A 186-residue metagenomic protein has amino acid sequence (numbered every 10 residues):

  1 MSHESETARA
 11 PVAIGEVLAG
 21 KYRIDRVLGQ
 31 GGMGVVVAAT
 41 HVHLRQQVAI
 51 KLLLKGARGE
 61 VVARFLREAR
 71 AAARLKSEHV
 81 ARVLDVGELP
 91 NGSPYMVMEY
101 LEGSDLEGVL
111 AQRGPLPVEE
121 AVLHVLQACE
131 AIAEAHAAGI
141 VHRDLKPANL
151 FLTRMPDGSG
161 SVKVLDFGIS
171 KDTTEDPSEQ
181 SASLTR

Functional and structural regions predicted by a protein language model:
S2-R186: Conserved ATP-binding/catalytic core of the eukaryotic-like protein kinase fold, especially serine/threonine kinases
